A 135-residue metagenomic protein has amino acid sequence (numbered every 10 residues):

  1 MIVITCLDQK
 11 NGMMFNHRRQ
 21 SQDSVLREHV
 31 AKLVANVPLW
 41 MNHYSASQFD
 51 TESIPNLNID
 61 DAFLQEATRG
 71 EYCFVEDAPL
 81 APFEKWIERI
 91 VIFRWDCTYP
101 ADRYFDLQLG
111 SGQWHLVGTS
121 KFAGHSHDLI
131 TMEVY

Functional and structural regions predicted by a protein language model:
M1-Y135: Enzymes that bind and transform nitrogen-containing heteroaromatic metabolites
